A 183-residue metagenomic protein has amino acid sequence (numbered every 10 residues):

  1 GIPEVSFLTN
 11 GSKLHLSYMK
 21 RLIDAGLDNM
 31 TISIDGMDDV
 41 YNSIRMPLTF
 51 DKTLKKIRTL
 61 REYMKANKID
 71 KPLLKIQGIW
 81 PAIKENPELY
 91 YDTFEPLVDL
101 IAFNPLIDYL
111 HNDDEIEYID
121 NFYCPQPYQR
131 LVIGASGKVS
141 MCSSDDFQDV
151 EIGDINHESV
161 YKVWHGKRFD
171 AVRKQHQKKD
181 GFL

Functional and structural regions predicted by a protein language model:
G1-D92: Radical SAM/AdoMet-radical enzyme domain recognition
R58, E62-L73, D92-E117, F122 (+1 more regions): C-terminal accessory region of radical SAM enzymes
P125-P127: Short, small/polar residue-rich loop motifs at catalytic or cofactor-binding pockets
R130: Short hydrophobic/aromatic beta-strand element in the GNAT-like acyltransferase core that lines or flanks the acyl-donor
I133-G134: Short, acidic, Ser/Thr-enriched surface-loop or helix-capping motifs
